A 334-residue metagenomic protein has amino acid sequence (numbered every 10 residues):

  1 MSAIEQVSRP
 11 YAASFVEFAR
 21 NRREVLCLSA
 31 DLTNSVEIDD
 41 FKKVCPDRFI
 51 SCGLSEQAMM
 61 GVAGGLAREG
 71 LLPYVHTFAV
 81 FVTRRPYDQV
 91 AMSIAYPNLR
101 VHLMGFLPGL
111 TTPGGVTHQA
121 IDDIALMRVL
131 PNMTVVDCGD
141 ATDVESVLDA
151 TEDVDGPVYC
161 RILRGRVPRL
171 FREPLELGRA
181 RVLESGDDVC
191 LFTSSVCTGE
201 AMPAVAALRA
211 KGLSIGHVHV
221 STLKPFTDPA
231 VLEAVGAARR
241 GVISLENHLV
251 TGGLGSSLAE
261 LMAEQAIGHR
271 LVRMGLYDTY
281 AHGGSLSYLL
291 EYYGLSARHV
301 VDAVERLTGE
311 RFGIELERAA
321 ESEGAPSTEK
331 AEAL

Functional and structural regions predicted by a protein language model:
M1-R161, R166-V167, R179, F312 (+1 more regions): Thiamine diphosphate
R9-P10, N21-E24, N34-K43, L110 (+1 more regions): Thiamine diphosphate
